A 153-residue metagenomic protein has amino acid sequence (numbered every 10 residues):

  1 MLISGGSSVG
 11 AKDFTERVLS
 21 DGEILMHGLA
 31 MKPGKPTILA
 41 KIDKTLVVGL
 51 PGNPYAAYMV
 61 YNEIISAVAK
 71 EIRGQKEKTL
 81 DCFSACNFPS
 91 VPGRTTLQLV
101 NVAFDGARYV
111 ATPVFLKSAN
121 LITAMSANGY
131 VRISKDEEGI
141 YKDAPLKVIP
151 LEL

Functional and structural regions predicted by a protein language model:
M1-D21: N-terminal small/polar loop signature for handling phosphorylated ligands or for N-terminal nucleophile
V18-L153: Flexible glycine/proline-rich
